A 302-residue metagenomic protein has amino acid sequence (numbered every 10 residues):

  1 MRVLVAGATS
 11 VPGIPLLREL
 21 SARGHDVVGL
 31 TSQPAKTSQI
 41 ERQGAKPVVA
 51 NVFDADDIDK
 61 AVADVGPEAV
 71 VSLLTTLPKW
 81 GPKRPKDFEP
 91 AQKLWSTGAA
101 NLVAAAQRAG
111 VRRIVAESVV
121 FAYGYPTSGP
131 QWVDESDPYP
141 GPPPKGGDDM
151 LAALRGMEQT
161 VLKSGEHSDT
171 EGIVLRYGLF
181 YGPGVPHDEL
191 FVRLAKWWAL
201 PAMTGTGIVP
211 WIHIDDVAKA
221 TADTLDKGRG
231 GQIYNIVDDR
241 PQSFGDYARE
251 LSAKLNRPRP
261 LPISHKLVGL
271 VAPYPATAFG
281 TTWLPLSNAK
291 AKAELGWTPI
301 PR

Functional and structural regions predicted by a protein language model:
V3-H25: N-terminal Rossmann NAD(P)H-binding glycine-rich loop of SDR-like oxidoreductase domains
S32-E41, A45-T97, N101: NAD(P)H-binding glycine-rich loop region in Rossmannoid oxidoreductase-like domains and their noncatalytic homologs
A50-A55, P258, T277-R302: C-terminal amphipathic/interface module of NAD(P)-dependent oxidoreductases and related NAD-binding regulators
K86-D148: Conserved Rossmann-fold NAD(P)-dependent oxidoreductase catalytic core, especially the SDR/UDP-sugar
T127-G129, L162-V209: NAD(P)-dependent short-chain dehydrogenase/reductase
P142-G172: Active-site Tyr-X1-5-Lys
V192-P201, T206-Q242: Alpha-helical substrate-binding/gating segment
R240-L286: Terminal hydrophobic/aromatic helix or amphipathic segment near a protein terminus
